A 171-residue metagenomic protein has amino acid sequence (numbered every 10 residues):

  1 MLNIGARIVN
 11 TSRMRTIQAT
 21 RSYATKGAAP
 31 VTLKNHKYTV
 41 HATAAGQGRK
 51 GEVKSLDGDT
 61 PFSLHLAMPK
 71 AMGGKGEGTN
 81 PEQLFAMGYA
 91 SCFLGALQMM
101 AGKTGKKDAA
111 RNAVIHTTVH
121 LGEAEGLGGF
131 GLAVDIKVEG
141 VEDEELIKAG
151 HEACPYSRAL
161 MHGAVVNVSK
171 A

Functional and structural regions predicted by a protein language model:
L2-M87, L94-A171: Extended beta-strand/beta-hairpin segments
